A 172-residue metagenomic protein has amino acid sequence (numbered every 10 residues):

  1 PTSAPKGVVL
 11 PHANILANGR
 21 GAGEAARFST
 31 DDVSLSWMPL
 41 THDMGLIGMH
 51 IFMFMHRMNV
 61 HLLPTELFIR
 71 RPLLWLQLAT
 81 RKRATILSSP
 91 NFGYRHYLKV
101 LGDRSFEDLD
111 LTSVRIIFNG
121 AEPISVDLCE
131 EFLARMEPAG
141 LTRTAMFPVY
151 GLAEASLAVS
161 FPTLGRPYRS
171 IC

Functional and structural regions predicted by a protein language model:
P1, R57, A121: Conserved G/P- and acidic residue-centered "switch" motifs that form tight phosphate/ATP-binding loops in soluble
T2-A17: Conserved AMP-binding A3 loop
P5, D31-D32, R57, L111-V114 (+1 more regions): Active-site lining segments that contact anionic ligands and/or coordinate catalytic metals
P5, V9, I47, E122-P123 (+1 more regions): Gly/Ser/Thr-rich beta-alpha loop segments that engage phosphate groups in nucleotides
V8, H12, W37-L40, L62-F68 (+2 more regions): Hydrophobic alpha-helical scaffolding
L16-V33, D43-T85, V100-R104, L164: Conserved AMP-binding/adenylation subdomain of ANL enzymes
A79, A84-S88, L98-C172: Gly/Ser/Thr-rich phosphate-binding loop
G93-Y94: Alpha-helix capping/helix-boundary segments
